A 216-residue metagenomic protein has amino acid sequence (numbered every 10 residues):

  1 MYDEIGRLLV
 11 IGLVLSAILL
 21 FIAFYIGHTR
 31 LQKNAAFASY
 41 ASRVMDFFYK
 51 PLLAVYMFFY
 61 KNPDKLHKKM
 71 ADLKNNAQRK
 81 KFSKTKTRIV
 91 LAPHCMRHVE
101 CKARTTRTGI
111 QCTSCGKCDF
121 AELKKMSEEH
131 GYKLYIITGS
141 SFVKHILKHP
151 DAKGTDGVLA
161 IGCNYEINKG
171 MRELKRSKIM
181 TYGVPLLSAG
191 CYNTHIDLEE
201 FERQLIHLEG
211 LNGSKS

Functional and structural regions predicted by a protein language model:
Y2-A121: N-terminal, charge-rich interaction modules
Q111, F120, K124-S216: Cytosol-/stroma-facing membrane-proximal "stalk/adaptor" domains immediately downstream of transmembrane anchors
